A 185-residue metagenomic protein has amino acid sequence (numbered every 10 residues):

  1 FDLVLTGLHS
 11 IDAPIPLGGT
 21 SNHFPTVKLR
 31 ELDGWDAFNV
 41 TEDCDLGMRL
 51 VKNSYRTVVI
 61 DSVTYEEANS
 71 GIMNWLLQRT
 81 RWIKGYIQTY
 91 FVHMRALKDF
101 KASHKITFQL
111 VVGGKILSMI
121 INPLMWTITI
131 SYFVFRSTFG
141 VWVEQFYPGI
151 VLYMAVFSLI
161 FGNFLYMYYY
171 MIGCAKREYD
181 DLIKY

Functional and structural regions predicted by a protein language model:
F1-N39, T80-F91: Long helical/loop segments within the catalytic core of UDP-sugar-dependent glycosyltransferases, especially the large
S21, E42-D43, Q109, G113: Catalytic core and acceptor-binding pocket of nucleotide-sugar-dependent glycosyltransferases
E31-L32, E67, W75: Residues that scaffold the ATP/ADP-binding catalytic core of kinase and kinase-like folds
F38, G47-Y65: Catalytic donor-sugar/metal-binding loop of nucleotide-sugar-dependent glycosyltransferases
L46-G47, W75: Short, hydrophobic alpha-helical packing/hinge segments within bilobed ligand-binding/sensory domains
S70, L76-L117: Active-site-adjacent helix/loop segment of glycosyltransferases that harbors family-specific signature motifs
G114-Y185: Membrane-embedded multi-pass helical conduit in multi-pass membrane proteins, especially envelope-biosynthetic
